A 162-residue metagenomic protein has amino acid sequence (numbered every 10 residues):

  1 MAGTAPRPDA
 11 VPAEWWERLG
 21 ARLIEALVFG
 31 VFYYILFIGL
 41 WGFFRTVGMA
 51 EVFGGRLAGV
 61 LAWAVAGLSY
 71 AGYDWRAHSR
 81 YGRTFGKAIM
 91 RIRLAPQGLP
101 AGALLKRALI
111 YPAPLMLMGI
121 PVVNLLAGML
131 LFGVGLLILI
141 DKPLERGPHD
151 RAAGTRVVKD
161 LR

Functional and structural regions predicted by a protein language model:
M1-A5, A10: Intrinsically disordered, low-complexity Pro/Gly-rich regions
A10-A21, A26, Y73-K87, K106-R162: Juxtamembrane cytosolic face of transmembrane helices
R18, R22, G55-A66, A103-R107: Residue-level signature of transmembrane alpha-helical entry/exit and packing/kink sites in multi-pass membrane
V31-L36, S69-Y70, L109-A113: Hydrophobic alpha-helical transmembrane segments of multi-pass integral membrane proteins
F32-G67, M118-F132: Membrane-helix interface segments in multi-pass membrane proteins
L40-G48, R80-Y81, F85, I89 (+2 more regions): Membrane-interfacial segments
V52-G55, S79-Y81, F85-A88, Q97 (+1 more regions): Alpha-helical transmembrane segments with an aromatic anchor "belt"
M90-A101, G154-D160: Membrane-cytosol interface motif
